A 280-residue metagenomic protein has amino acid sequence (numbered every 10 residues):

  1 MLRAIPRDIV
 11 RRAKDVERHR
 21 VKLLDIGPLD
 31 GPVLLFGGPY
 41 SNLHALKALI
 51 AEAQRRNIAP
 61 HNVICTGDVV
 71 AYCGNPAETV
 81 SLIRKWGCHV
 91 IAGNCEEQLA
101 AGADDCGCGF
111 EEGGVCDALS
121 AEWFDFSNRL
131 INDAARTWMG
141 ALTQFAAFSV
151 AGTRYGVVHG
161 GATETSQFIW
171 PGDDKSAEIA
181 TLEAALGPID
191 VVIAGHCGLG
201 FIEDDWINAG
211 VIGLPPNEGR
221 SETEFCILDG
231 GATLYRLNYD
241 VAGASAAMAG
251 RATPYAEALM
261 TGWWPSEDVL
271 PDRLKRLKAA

Functional and structural regions predicted by a protein language model:
L2-L82, W86: N-terminal active-site segment of His-dependent metallophosphoesterases
L2-V16, P28, I202-A280: Acidic, His/Gly-rich catalytic cores of divalent-metal-dependent hydrolytic chemistry
D25-L34, F148-G156, D204-D205, G231-A232: Beta-strand-turn-beta hairpins that frame and shape the catalytic cleft of phosphate-ester-processing enzymes
P28, A53-A59, V150-A151, A185-P188 (+1 more regions): Glycine-rich phosphate-binding loop signature in dinucleotide/nucleotide-binding domains
F36-G37, N62-D68, H89-N94, V158 (+2 more regions): Active-site neighborhood of phospho(di)ester-bond hydrolases with catalytic His/Asp-centered motifs
Y40-A45, A71-G74, C95-A101, T163 (+2 more regions): Active-site environment of divalent metal-dependent phosphoester hydrolases
K85-F148, P171-P188, P254: Active-site neighborhood of divalent metal-dependent phosphoester bond hydrolases
V158-L199: ATP/pyrophosphate-binding catalytic subdomain of soluble kinases
